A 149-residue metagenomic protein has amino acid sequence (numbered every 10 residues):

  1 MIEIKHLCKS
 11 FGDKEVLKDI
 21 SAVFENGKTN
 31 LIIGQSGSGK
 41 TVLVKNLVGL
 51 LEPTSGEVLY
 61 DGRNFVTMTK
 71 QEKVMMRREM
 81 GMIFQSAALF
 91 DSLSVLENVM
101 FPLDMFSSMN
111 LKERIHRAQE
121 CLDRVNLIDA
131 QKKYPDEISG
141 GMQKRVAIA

Functional and structural regions predicted by a protein language model:
I33-Q35: The feature captures the beta-strand-to-loop junction immediately N-terminal to the Walker
V48: Helix-to-loop junction immediately C-terminal to a conserved catalytic motif
G56-N64: Conserved ABC transporter NBD signature motif
R63-N64, L111-D129: Conserved ABC ATPase "signature" region
F65-G81, M105, L111-K112: ABC ATPase NBD coupling module
L93-F101: Short coil-to-helix segment of the ABC ATPase nucleotide-binding domain corresponding to the Q-loop/switch region
Y134-I138, M142: Conserved ABC ATPase signature
